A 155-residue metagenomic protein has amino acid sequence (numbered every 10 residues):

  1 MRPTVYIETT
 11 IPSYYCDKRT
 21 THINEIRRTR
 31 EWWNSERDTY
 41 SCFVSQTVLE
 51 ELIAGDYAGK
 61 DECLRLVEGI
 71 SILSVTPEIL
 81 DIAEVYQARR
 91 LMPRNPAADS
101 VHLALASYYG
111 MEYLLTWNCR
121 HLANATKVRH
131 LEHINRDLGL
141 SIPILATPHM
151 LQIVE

Functional and structural regions predicted by a protein language model:
M1-T4, K18-T20, I26-R27, Y109-E155: Acidic, PIN/NYN-like endoribonuclease modules and their adjacent C-terminal/linker elements
M1-V44, E51-L64, I70, A88-R94 (+2 more regions): Short, well-structured N-terminal submotif of metal-dependent ribonuclease cores
T9, Q46, W117-C119: Short secondary-structure boundary segments
F43, L73, A146: General small-molecule cofactor/ligand-binding pocket signal
Q46, T76, P148-H149: Residues at the C-termini of beta-strands that transition into short coil/loop
Y57, P93, D99, P143-I144 (+1 more regions): Short leucine-rich amphipathic alpha-helices used at interfaces
R65, A104, H133: Surface-exposed charge patches
S71-H130, Q152: Active-site neighborhoods of divalent-metal-dependent phosphate/nucleic-acid chemistry enzymes
